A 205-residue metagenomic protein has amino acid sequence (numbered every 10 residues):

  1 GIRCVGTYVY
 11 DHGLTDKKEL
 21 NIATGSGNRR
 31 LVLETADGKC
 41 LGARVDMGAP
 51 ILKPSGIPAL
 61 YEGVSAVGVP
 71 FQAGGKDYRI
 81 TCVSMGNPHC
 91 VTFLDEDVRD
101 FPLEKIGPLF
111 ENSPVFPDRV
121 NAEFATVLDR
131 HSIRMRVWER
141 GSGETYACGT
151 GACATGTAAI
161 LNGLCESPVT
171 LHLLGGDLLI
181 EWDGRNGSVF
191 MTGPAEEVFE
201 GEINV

Functional and structural regions predicted by a protein language model:
I2-T145, T157-V205: Active-site proximal loop and beta-alpha junction motif in alpha/beta enzyme cores
T150-A152: Helical hairpin unit composed of two closely spaced alpha helices linked by a short loop
